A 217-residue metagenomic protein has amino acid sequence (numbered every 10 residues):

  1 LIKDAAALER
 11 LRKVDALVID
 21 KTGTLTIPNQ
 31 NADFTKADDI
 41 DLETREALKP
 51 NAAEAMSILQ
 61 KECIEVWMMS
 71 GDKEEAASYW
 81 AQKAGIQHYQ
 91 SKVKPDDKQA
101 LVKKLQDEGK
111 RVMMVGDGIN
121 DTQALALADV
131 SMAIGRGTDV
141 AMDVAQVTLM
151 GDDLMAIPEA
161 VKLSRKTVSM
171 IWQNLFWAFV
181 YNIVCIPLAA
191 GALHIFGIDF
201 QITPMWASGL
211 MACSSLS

Functional and structural regions predicted by a protein language model:
I2-V130, K162-R165: Cytosolic catalytic headpiece
N29, E62-I64, A84, N120-D121 (+3 more regions): Membrane-embedded alpha-helical bundles of multi-pass transporters
